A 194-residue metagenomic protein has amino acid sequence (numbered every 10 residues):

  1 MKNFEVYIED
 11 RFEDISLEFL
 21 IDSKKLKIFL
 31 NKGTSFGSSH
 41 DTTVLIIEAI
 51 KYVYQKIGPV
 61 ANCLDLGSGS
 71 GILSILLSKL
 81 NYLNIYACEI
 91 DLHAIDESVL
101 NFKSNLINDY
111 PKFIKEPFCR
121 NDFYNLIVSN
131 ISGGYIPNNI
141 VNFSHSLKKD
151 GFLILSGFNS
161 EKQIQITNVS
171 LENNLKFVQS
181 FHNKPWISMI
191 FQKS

Functional and structural regions predicted by a protein language model:
M1-F36: Non-catalytic substrate-recognition/targeting regions of SAM-dependent transferases
K25, G58, W186: Short coil/loop residues immediately preceding or within conserved phosphate-binding loops of NTP-utilizing enzyme
T34-K115: Conserved SAM/SAH cofactor-binding pocket of Class I
E48, I90-M189: S-adenosylmethionine
F191-S194: C-terminal lobe and adjacent flexible extensions of AdoMet/dcAdoMet transferase-like proteins
